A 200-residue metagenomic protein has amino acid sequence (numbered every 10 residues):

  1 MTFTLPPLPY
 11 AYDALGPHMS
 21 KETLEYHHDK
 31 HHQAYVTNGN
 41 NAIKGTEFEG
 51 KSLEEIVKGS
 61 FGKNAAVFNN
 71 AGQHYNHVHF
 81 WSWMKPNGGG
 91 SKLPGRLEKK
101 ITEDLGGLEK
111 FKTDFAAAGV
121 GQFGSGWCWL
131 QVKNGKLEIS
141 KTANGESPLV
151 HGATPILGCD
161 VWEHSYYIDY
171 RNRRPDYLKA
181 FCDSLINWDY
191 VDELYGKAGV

Functional and structural regions predicted by a protein language model:
M1-V200: Feature for soluble, non-membrane regions of globular proteins
